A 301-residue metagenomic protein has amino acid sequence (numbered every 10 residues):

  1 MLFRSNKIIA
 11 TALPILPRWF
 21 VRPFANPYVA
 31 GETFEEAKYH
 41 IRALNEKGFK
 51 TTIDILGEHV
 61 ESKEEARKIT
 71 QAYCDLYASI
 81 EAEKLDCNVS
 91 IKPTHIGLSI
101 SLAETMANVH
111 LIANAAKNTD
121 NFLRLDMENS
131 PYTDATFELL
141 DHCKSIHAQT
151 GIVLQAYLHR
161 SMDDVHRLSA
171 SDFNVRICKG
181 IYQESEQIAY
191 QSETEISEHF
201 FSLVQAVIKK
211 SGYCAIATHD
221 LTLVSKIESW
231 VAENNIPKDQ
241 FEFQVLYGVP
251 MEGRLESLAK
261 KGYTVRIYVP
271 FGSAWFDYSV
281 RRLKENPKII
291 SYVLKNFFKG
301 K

Functional and structural regions predicted by a protein language model:
M1-K301: Positively charged, amphipathic and often flexible ligand-engagement surfaces
